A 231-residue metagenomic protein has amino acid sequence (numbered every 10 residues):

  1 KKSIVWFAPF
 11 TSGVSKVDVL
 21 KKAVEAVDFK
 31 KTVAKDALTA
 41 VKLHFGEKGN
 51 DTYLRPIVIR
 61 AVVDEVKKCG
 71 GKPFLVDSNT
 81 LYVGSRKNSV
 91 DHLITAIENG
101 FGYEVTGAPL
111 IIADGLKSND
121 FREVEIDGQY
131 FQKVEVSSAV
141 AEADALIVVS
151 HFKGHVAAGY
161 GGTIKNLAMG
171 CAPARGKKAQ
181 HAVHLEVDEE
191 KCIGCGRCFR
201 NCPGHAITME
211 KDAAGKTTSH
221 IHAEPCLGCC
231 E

Functional and structural regions predicted by a protein language model:
K1-E231: N-terminal and secondary-structure boundary signal
